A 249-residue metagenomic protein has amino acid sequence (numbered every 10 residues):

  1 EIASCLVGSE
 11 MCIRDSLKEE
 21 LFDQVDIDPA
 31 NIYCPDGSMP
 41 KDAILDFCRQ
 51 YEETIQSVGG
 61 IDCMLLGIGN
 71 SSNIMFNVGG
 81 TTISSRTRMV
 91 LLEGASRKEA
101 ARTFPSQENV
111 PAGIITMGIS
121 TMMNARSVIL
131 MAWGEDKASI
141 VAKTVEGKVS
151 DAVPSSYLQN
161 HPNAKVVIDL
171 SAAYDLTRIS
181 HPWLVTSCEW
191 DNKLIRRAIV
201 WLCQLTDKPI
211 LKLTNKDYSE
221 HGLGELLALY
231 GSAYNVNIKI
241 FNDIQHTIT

Functional and structural regions predicted by a protein language model:
E1-G8, I13: Single conserved hydrophobic/aromatic residue that forms the stacking wall/gate of nucleotide- or nucleobase-binding
E10, D15-I248: Conserved phosphate- and dinucleotide-binding cores of soluble alpha/beta proteins, encompassing both enzyme active
